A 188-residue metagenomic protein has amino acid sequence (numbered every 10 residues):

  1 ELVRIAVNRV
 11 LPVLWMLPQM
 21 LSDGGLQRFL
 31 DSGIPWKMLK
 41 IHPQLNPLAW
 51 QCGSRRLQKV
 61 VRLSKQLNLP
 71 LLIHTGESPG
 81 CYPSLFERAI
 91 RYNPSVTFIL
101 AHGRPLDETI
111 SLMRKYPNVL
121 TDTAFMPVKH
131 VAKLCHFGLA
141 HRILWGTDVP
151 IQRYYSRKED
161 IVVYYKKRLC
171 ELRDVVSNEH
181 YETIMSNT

Functional and structural regions predicted by a protein language model:
E1-L71, P117-L120, L134: Active-site gating/metal-coordination segments in enzymes
L17, Q44, G76, R104 (+1 more regions): Catalytic metal-binding/acid-base residues of hydrolase active sites
G25-L26, S84-L85, L112, Y155-E159: Short aromatic-enriched loop/helix-cap "lid" or pocket-rim segments at secondary-structure transitions that line
M38, Q51-L144: Catalytic pocket-lining loop regions of alpha/beta-barrel enzymes, especially the amidohydrolase/enolase/GH5 lineages
P47-L48, V128, Q152: Short glycine-rich, flexible loops that bind phosphorylated cofactors or substrates
K65, S156-T188: Mid-to-C-terminal alpha-helical segments outside catalytic/metal-binding sites
G146-R157: Glycine-rich, positively charged active-site loop/lid region within alpha/beta enzyme cores that binds and organizes
